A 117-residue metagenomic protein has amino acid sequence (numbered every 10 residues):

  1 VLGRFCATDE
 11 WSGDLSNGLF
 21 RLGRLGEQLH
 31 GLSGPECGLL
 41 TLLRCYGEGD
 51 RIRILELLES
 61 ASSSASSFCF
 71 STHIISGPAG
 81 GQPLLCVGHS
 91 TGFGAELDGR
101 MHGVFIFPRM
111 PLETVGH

Functional and structural regions predicted by a protein language model:
V1-L43, L85, H89, R109 (+1 more regions): PAS-family sensory domain signal
F5, F20, F68-F70, F93 (+1 more regions): Phenylalanine-focused residue identity feature
L25-H102: PAS-family sensory domains
E96-G116: PAS-family sensory domains
